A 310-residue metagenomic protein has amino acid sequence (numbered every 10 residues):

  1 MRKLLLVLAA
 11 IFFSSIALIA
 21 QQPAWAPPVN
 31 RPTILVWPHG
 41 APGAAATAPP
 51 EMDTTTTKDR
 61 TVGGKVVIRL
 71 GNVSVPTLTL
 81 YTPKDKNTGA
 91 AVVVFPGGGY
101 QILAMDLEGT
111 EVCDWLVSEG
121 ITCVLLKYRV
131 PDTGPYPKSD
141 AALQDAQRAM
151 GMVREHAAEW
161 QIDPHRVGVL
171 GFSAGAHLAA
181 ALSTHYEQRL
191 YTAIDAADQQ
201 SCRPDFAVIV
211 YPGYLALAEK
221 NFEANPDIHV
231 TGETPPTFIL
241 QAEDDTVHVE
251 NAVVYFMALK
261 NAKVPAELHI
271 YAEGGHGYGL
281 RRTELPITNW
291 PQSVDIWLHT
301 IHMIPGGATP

Functional and structural regions predicted by a protein language model:
Q22-N87: N-terminal cap/lid segment of alpha/beta-hydrolase-fold proteins
A41, P96-Q101, S173, E243: Active-site glycine-rich loops that stabilize anionic/oxyanionic intermediates across multiple enzyme folds
T88-G97: Short beta-strand element of the alpha/beta-hydrolase
A104-M105, E111-V112, L126-D163, R282-I287: Catalytic nucleophile-loop/oxyanion-hole region of alpha/beta-hydrolase and closely related hydrolase-like folds
Q144-G232: Primarily recognizes the serine-hydrolase "nucleophile elbow" in alpha/beta-hydrolase and SGNH/GDSL folds
F238-Q241: Short beta-strand/loop motif that positions the catalytic acidic residue of the alpha/beta-hydrolase fold
T246-A252: Conserved alpha/beta-hydrolase "acid-adjacent" motif
V253-P310: C-terminal catalytic histidine-bearing segment of alpha/beta-hydrolase fold enzymes
